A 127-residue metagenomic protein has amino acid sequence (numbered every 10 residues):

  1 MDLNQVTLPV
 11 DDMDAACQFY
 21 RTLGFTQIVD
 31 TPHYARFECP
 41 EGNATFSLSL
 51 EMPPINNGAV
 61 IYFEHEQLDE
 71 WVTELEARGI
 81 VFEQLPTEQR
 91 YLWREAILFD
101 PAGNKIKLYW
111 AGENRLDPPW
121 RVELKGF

Functional and structural regions predicted by a protein language model:
M1-A15, A59-I61, G112-F127: N-terminal beta-strand motif that seeds the catalytic metal site of vicinal oxygen chelate
D2-D11, E51-R78, R94-N104: Vicinal oxygen chelate
L8, I28, T87-E88: Short beta-strand-to-loop elements that line the ligand-binding cleft of bilobed periplasmic-binding protein-like
D12-M13, H33, G42, L68: A generic "binding-loop/recognition-motif" signal
R21-I28, I80-V81: Conserved acetyl-CoA-binding loop of GNAT-fold acetyltransferases
T26-A59, K105-A111: Conserved short beta-strand elements that form part of the metal-binding/catalytic scaffold of enzyme active sites
T73-F127: Vicinal oxygen chelate
